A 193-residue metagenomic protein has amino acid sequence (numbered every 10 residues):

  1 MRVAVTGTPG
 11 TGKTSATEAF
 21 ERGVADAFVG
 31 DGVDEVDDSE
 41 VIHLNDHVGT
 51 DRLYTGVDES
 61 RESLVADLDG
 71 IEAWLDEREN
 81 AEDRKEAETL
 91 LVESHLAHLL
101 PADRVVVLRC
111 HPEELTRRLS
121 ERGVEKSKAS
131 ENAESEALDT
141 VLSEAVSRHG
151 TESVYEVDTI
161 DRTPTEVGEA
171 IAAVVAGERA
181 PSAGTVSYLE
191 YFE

Functional and structural regions predicted by a protein language model:
V5: Hydrophobic anchor at the beta1->P-loop junction of P-loop NTPases
T8: P-loop (Walker A) phosphate-binding loop of NTP-binding proteins
T11: ATP-binding Walker
T14: Walker A/P-loop
R22-I42: Post-Walker A helix-loop "phosphate-sensing" segment adjacent to the P-loop in P-loop NTPases
D37-L90, L96, S182: ATP-dependent small-molecule kinase phosphotransfer cores that center on conserved nucleotide phosphate-binding segments
A102-E125, N132: Conserved phosphate-donor/acceptor-positioning beta-strand/loop module used by diverse small-molecule
S147-E193: NTP-dependent small-molecule kinase module
